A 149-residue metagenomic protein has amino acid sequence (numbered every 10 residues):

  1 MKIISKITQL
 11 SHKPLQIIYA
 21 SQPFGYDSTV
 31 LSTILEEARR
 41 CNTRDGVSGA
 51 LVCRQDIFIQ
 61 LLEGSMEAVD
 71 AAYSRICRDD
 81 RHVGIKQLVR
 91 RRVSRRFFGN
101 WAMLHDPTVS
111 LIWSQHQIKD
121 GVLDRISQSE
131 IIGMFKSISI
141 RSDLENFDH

Functional and structural regions predicted by a protein language model:
M1-H149: Charge-rich, low-complexity N-terminal segments
